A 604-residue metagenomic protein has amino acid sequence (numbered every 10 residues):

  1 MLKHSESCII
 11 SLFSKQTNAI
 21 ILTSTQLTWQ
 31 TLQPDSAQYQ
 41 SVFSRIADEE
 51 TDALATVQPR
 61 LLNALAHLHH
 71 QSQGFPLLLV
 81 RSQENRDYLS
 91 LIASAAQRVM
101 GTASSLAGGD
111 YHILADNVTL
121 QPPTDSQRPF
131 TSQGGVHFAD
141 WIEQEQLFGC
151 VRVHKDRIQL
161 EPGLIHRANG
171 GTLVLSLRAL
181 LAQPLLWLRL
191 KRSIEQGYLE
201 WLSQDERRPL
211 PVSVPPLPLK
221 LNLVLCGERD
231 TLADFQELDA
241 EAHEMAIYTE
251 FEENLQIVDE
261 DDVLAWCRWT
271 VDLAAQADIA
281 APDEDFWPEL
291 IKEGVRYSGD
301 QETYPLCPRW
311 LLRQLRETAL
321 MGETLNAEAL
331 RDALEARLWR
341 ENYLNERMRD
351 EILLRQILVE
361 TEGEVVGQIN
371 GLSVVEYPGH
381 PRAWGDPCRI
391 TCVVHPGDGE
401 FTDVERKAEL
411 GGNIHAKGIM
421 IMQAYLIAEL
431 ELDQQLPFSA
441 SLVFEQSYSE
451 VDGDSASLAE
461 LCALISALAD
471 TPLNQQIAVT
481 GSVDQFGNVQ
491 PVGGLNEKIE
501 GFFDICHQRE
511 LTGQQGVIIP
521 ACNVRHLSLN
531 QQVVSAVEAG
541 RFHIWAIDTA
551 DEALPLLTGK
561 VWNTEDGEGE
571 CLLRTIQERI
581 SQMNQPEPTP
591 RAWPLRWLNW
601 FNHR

Functional and structural regions predicted by a protein language model:
L2, I9-I21, S36-V42, A64-L68 (+10 more regions): Peripheral, non-AAA+ core regions of ATP-driven protein-machinery
H4, I9-Q236, Y248-D259, R268-E328 (+2 more regions): Conserved ASCE/P-loop NTPase catalytic core
Q58, L89, V263, L311 (+3 more regions): Generic alpha-helical secondary structure
V118-R128, L264-W266, L554-E565: Short, surface-exposed amphipathic charged segments that create phosphate/polyanion-binding patches used for binding
L219, E244, E538-F542: A short helix-to-beta-strand connector/capping loop
L232-M245, V533-S535: Short regulatory helix/loop adjacent to the ATP-binding pocket of P-loop NTPases
T391: Short, surface-exposed charged micro-motifs
